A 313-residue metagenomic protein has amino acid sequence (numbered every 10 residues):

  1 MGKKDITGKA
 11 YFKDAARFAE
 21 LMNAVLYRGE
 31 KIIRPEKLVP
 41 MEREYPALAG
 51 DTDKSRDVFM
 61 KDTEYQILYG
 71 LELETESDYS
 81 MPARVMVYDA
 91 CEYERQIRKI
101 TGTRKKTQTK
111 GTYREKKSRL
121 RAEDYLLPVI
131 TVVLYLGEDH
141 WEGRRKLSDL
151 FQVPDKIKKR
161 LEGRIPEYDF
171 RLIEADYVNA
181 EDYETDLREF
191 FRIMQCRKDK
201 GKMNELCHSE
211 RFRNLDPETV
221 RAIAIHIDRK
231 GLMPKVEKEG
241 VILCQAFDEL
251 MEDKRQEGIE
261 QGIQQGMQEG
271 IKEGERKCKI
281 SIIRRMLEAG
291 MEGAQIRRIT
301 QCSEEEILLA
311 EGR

Functional and structural regions predicted by a protein language model:
M1-R313: Elongated, amphipathic alpha-helical interaction scaffolds
